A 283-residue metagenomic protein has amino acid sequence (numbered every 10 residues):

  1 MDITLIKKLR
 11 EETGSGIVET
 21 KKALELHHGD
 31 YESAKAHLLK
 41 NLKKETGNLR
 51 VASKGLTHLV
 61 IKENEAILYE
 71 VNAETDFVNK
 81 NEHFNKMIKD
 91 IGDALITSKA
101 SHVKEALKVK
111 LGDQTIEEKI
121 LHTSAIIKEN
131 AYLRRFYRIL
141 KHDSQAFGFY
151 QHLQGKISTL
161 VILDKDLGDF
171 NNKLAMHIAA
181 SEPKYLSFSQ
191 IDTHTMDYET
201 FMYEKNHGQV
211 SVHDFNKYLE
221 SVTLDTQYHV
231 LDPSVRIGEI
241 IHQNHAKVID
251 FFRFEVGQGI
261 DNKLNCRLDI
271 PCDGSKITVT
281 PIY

Functional and structural regions predicted by a protein language model:
M1-Y283: N-terminal assembly/interaction segments in proteins that build large macromolecular machines
